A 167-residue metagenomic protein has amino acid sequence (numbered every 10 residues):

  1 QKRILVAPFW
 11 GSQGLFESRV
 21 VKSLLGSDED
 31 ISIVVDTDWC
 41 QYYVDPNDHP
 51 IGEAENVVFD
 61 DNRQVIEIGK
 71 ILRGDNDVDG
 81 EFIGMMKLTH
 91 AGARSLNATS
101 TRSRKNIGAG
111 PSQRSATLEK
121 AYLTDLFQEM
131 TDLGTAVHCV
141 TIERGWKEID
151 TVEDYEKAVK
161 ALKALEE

Functional and structural regions predicted by a protein language model:
Q1-E55: Conserved beta-loop-beta/alpha segment of the NTase-like Rossmann-fold superfamily that binds/positions NTPs
L5, L25-G26, H49-I51, D61-I142 (+1 more regions): Catalytic-core segments of class I nucleotidyltransferases/pyrophosphorylases that form NMP-activated intermediates
G11, F16, K87-A91, D150: A conserved hydrophobic position in a structured secondary element of the catalytic/binding core that shapes
V20, A91-S95, D154: Short, well-ordered alpha-helical scaffold segment located in the soluble/lumenal catalytic or ligand-binding core
I31, V137-C139, W146: Conserved beta-strand scaffold positions in the cores of enzyme catalytic domains, especially in NTP/NDP-utilizing
V35, D60-D61: Transmembrane helix-loop-helix hairpins in multi-pass inner-membrane proteins
R73-D75, W146-V152: Glycine-rich phosphate/pyrophosphate-binding beta-alpha loops
I149-L165: A glycosyltransferase accessory/donor-loop signature
